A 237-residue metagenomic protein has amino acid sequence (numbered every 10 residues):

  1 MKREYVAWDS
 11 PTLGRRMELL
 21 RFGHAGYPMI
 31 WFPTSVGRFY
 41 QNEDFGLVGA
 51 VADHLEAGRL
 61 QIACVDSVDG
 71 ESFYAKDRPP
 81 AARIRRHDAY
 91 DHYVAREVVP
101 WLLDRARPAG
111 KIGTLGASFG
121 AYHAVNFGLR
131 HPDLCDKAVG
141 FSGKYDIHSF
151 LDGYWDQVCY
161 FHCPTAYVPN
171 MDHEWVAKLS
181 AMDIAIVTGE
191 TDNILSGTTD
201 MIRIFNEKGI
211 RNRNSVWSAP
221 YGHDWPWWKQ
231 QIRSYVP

Functional and structural regions predicted by a protein language model:
M1-P237: Non-catalytic cap/lid and distal C-terminal segments of serine-dependent acyl enzymes
